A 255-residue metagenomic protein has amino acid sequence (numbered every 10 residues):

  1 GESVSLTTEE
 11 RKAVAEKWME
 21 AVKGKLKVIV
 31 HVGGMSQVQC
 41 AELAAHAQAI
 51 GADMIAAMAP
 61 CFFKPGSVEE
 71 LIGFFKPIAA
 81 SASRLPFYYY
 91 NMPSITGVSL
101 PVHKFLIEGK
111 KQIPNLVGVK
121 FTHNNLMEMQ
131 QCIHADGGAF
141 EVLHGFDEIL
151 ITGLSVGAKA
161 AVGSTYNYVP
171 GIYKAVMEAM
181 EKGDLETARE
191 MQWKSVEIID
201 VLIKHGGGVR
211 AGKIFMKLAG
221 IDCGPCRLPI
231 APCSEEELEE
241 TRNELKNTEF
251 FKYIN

Functional and structural regions predicted by a protein language model:
G1-V98, N255: Active-site beta->alpha loop and helix N-cap motifs at the rims of alpha/beta catalytic domains
L6-T8, E42, S67-E70, P101 (+4 more regions): Short secondary-structure transition/capping segments
R11, A15, C40, F75 (+3 more regions): A general structural signal for well-ordered alpha-helical segments in protein cores
W18, A47, I78, V119 (+4 more regions): Conserved, mostly hydrophobic/aromatic
K25-L26, L85-P86, L116, A139 (+1 more regions): Secondary-structure boundary/capping positions in well-ordered alpha/beta enzyme cores
M35, C61-F62, I149, N167 (+1 more regions): Conserved beta-strand edge residues that scaffold enzyme active sites
A79-A82, P93-V196, L202-I203: Catalytic alpha/beta core domains of metabolic enzymes, predominantly
A158, T165, V169-N255: C-terminal alpha-helical cap/extension of soluble enzyme domains
